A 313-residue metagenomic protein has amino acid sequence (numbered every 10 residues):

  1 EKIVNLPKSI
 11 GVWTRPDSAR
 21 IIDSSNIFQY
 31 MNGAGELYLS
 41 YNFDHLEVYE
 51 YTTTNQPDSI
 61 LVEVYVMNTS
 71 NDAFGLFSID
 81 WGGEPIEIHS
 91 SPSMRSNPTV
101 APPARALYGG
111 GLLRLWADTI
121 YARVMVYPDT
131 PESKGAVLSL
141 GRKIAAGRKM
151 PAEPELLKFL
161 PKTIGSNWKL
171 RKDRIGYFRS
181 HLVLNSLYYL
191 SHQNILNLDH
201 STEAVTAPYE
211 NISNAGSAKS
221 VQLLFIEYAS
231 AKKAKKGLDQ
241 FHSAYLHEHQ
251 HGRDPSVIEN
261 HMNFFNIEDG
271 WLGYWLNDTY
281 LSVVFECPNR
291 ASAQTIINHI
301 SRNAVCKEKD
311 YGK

Functional and structural regions predicted by a protein language model:
E1-L61, Y65-K313: Soluble, non-membrane globular domain cores that form compact, hydrophobic packing and curved binding surfaces
